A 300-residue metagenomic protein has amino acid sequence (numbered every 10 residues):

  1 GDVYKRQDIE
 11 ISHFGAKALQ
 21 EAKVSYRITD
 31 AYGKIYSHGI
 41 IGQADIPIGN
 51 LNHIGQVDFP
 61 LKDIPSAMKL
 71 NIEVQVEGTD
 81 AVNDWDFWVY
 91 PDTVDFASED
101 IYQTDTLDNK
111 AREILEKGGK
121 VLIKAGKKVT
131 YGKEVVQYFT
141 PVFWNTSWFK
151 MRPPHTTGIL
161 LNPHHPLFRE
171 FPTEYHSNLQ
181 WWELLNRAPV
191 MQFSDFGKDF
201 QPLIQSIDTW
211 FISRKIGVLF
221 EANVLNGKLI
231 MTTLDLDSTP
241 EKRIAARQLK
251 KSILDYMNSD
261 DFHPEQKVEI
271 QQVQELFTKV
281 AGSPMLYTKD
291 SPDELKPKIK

Functional and structural regions predicted by a protein language model:
V3-Y4: Short, small-residue-biased leader/transition segments that mark boundaries at the very start of proteins
F14-E21: A short beta-turn/strand-edge loop motif at beta-sheet boundaries
K34-P65: Intrinsically disordered, low-complexity Pro/Gly/Ser/Thr-rich segments with frequent PxxP/GP/PP motifs and embedded
G42-D45, D80-F96: Short beta-strand elements
P65-G78: Short, aromatic- and glycine-rich surface loops/edge beta-strands on solvent-exposed regions
W88-T106, P264: Low-complexity, Pro/Ser/Thr- and charge-rich linker/hinge segments at domain boundaries
E99-T146, N223-N226, T232, I253-Y256 (+1 more regions): Short alpha-beta junction capping motif
K127-G132, S147-I244, D261-K300: Catalytic beta-strand/loop cores that center a nucleophilic Ser/Cys/Thr and support acyl-enzyme chemistry
